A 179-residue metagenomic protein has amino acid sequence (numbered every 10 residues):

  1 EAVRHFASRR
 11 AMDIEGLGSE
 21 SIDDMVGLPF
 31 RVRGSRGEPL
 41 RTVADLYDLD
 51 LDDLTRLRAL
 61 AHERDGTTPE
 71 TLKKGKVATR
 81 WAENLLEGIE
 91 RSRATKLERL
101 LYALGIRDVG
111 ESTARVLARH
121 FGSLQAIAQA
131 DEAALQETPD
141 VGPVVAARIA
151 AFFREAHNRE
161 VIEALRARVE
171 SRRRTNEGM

Functional and structural regions predicted by a protein language model:
E1-G178: Accessory alpha-helical DNA-binding modules that contact the DNA backbone or grooves
